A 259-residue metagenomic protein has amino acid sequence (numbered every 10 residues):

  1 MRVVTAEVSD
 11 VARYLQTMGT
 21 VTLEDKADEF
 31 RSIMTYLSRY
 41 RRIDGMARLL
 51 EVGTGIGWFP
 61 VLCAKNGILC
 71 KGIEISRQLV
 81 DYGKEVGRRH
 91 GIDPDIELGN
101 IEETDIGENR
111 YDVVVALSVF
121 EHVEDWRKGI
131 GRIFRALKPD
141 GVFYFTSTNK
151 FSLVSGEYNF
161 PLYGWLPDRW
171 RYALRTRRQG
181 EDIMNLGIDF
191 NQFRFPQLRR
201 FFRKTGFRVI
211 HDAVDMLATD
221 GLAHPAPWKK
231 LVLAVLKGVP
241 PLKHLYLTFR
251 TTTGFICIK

Functional and structural regions predicted by a protein language model:
M1-N109, V113, L117, I130 (+1 more regions): Conserved N-terminal segment of class I S-adenosyl-L-methionine
F59, F151-S155, A218-L222: Short catalytic/ligand-binding loop motif for oxyanion handling, primarily in non-cytosolic enzymes, centered on
C70, F143-Y144: A short hydrophobic/small-residue beta-strand
H90, R178-Q179, L186-K259: A C-terminal cap/extension of S-adenosyl-L-methionine-dependent methyltransferases that defines the acceptor-substrate
S118-H122: Short catalytic micro-motifs in class I SAM-dependent methyltransferases
V123-E124, F151: A structural helix-start
R127-V142: A short glycine-rich, Lys/Arg-flanked "PGG" loop and its adjoining helix->strand segment in the class I
Y144-Y172: Conserved class I S-adenosyl-L-methionine
